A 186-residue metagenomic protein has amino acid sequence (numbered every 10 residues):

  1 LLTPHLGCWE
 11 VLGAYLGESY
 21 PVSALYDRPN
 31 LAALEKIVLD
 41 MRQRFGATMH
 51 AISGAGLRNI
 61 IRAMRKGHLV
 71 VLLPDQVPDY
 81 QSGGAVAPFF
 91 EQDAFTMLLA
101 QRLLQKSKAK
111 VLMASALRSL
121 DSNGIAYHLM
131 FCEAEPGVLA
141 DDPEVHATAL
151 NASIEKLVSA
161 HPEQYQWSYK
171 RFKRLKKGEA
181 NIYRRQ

Functional and structural regions predicted by a protein language model:
L2-G54, K66, D79-A85: Catalytic core of membrane glycerolipid acyltransferases/transacylases, capturing the structured, soluble-facing
E18-S23, G54-Q186: Non-catalytic C-terminal accessory region of glycerolipid acyltransferases and related lyso-lipid remodeling enzymes
